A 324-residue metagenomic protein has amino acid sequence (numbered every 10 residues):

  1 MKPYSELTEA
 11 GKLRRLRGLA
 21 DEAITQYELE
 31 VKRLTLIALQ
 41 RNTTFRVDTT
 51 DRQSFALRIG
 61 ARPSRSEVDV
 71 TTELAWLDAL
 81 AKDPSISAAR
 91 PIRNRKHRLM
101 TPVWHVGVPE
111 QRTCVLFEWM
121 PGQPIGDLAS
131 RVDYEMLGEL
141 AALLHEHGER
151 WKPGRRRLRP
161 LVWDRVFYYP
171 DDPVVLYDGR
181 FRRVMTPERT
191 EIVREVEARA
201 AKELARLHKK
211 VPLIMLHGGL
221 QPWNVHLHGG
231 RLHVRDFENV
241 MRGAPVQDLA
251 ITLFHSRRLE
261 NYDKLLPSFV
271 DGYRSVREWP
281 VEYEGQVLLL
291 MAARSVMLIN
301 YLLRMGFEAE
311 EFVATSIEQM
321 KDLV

Functional and structural regions predicted by a protein language model:
M1-R98, G229-R231: Conserved NTP-binding catalytic cores of kinases and kinase-like/nucleotidyltransferase enzymes across multiple kinase
K2-L7, R180, M297-V324: ATP/Mg2+ or Mg2+-diphosphate-binding catalytic cores that bind nucleotide phosphates or diphosphates via glycine-rich
Q40-R52, A56-L57, P91, A201-L249: Active-site acidic catalytic loop and adjacent metal/ATP-binding pocket of ATP-dependent phosphoryl transfer enzymes
T50-P153: ATP-binding pocket architecture of kinase catalytic cores
R62, G122, L232, V240-R242 (+1 more regions): Activation segment
R95, I125-E188, L213: A cross-family kinase active-site recognition segment
V132, W279-M291: All-alpha amphipathic helical-bundle segments outside canonical DNA-binding/catalytic cores that form hydrophobic
P245-E278, A293-E308: Active-site activation/catalytic loop segments of kinase-like enzymes and analogous catalytic loops in related
